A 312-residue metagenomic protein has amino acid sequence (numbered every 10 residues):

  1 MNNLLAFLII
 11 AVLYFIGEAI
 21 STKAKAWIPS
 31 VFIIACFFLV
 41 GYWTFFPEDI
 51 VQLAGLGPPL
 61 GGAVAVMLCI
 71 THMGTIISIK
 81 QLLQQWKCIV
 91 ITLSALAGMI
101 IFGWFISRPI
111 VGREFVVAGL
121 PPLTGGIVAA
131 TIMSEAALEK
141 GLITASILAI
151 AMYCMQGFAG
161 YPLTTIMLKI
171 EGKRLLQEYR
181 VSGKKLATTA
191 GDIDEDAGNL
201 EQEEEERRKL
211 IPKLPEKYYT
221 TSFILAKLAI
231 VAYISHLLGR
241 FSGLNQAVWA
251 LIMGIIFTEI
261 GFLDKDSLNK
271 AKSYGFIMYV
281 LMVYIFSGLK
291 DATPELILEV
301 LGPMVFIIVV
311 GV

Functional and structural regions predicted by a protein language model:
M1-I9, L53-L68, R113-L123, S242-M253 (+1 more regions): Structural signature of hydrophobic alpha-helical transmembrane segments
N2-P59, M73-T75, E206-L210, P215-G275 (+1 more regions): Structural signature of multi-pass alpha-helical membrane transport proteins
K25-A26, T75-L82, I110-F115, E135-A145 (+3 more regions): Juxtamembrane helix-boundary/capping and inter-helix hinge elements in multi-pass membrane proteins
F32-T44, M67, I91-W104, P121-T131 (+2 more regions): Small-residue-rich segments of transmembrane alpha-helices in multi-pass membrane proteins, especially helix faces
G57-A65, M73-F105, F223-K227, G275-M278 (+1 more regions): Entry/N-cap segments of selected transmembrane alpha helices and their immediately preceding amphipathic helices
I110-M155, L163, R180-D196: Alpha-helical membrane segments and immediately flanking helix-loop junctions that form or couple to the substrate/ion
A145-F158, P162, Q246, M304-V312: Alpha-helical transmembrane segments
E171-I224: Long, contiguous bundles of hydrophobic transmembrane helices that form the permeation core of multi-pass
